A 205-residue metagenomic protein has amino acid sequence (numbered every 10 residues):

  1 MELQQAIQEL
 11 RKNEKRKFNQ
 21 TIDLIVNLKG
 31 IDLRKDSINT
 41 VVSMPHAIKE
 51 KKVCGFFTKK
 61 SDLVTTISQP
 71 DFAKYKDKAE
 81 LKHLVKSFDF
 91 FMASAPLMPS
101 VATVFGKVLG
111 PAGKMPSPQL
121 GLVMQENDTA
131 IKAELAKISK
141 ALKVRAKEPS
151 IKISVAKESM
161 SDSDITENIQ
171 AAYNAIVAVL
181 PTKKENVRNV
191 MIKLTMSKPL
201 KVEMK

Functional and structural regions predicted by a protein language model:
M1-Q8, P181, K201-K205: Intrinsically disordered, compositionally biased charged tails
A6, V64-T65, G110, I192: Residue-level signature of catalytic and energy-coupling elements of molecular machines, predominantly ATP/GTP-dependent
E9-D62: Translation machinery proteins
F18-I22, V179-M191: Flexible, glycine/charged-enriched surface loops at secondary-structure junctions
P45-K49, H83-K86, K143-A146, T182-E185 (+1 more regions): Solvent-exposed alpha-helices and their adjacent loops that cap or buttress functional pockets in soluble metabolic
I48-K82, F88: Glycine-rich active-site/cofactor-binding loop and its immediate structural neighborhood
D71-N174: Long, charge-patterned amphipathic alpha-helical coiled-coil/hairpin "stalk" segments used as oligomerization
V155-K157, L194-M196, M204: Flexible glycine-/small-residue-rich
